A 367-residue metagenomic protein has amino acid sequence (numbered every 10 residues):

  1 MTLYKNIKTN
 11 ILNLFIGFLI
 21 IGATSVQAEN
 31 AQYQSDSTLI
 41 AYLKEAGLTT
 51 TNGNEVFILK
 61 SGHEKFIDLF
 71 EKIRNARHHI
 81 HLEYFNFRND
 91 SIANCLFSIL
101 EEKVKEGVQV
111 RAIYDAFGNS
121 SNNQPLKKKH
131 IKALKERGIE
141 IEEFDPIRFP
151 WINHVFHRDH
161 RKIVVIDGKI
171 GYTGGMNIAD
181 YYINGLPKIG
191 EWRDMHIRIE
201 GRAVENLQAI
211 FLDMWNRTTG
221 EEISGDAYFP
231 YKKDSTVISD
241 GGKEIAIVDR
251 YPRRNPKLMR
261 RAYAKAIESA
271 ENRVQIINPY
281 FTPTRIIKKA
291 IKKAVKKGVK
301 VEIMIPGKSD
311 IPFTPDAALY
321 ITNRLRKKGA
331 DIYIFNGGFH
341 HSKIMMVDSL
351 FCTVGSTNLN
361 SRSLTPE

Functional and structural regions predicted by a protein language model:
T2-L14: Bacterial N-terminal signal peptides that target proteins for export
I7, A23-E367: Charged, low-complexity intrinsically disordered terminal segments
N13-G22: Bacterial N-terminal signal peptides
